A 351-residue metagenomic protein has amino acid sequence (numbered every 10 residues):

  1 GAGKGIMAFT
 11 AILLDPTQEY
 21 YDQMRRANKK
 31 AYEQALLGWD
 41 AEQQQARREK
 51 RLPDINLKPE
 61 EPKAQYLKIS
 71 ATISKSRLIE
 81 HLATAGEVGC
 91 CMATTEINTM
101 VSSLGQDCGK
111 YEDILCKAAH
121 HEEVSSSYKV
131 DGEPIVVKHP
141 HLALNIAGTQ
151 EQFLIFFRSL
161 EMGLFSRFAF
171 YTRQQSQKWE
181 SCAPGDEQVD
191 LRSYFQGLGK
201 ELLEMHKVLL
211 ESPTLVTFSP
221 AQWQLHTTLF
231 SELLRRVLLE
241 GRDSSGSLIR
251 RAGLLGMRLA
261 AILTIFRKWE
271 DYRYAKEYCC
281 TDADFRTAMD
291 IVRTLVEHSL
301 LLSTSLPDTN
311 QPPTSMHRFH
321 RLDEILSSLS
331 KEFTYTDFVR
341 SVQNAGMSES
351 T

Functional and structural regions predicted by a protein language model:
G1-T351: Phosphate-handling catalytic cores of nucleic-acid transaction enzymes
